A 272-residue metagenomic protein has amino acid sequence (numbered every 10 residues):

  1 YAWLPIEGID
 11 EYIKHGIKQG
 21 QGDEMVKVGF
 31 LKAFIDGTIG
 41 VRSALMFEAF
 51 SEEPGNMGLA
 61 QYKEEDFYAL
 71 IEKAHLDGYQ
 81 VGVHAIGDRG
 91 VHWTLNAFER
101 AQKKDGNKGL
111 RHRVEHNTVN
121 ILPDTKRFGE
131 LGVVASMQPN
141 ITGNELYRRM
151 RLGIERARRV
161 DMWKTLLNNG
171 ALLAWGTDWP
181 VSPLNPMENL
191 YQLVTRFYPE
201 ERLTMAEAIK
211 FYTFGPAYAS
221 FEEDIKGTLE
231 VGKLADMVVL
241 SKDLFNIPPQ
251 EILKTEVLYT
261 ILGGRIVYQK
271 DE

Functional and structural regions predicted by a protein language model:
Y1-D88, H92, N96, R127-V134 (+3 more regions): Metal-coordinating catalytic core of metallo-dependent amide/deamination hydrolases
I71-G82, I86-H112, H116-N117, P123-K126 (+4 more regions): His/Asp/Glu-enriched, well-ordered alpha-helical/loop segment that forms or immediately abuts the divalent-metal
K270-E272: Basic/polar N-terminal segments that are highly enriched at the extreme N-terminus, encompassing both cleavable
